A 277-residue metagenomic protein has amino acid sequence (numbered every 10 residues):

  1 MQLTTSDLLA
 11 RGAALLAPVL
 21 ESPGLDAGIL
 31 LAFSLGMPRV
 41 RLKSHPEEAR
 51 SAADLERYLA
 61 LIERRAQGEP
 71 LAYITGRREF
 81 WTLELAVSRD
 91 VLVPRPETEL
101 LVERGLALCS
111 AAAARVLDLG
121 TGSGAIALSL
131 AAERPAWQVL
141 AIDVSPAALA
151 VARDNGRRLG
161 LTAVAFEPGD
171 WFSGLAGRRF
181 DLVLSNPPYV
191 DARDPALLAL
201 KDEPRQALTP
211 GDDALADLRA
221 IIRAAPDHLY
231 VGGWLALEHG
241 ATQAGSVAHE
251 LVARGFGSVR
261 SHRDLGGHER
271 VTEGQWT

Functional and structural regions predicted by a protein language model:
M1-K43, E47-R50: Non-catalytic accessory regions of SAM-dependent methyltransferases
L20-E21, P135-A136, R157-T162, H228 (+1 more regions): Short helix-capping segments at alpha-helix termini
I29-A107: Conserved AdoMet
A72, V190, T242: Active-site beta-alpha loop architecture of Rossmann-like, nucleotide-cofactor-dependent enzymes
E84, Q138, A163-A165, G257-R260: Conserved beta-strand segments of alpha/beta enzyme cores
P96-L197, A220: Conserved SAM/SAH cofactor-binding pocket of Class I
P187-D217: Mobile active-site "lid"/loop adjacent to the S-adenosyl-L-methionine
D213-G274: Conserved Class I SAM-dependent methyltransferase catalytic core
